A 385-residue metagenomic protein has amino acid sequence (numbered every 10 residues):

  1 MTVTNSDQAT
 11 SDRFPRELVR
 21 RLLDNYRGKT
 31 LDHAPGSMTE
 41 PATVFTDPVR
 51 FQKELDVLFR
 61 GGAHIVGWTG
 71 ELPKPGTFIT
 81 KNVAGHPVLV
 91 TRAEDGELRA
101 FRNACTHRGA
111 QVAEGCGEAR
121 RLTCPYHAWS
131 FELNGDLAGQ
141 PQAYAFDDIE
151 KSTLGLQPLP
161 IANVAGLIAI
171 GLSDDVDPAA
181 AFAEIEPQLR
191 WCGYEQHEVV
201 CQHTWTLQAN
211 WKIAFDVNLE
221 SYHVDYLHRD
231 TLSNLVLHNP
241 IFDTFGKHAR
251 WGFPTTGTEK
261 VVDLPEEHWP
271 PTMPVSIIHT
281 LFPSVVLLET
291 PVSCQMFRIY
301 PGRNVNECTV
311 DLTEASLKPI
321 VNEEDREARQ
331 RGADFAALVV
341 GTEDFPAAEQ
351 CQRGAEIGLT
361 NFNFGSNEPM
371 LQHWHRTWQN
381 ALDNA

Functional and structural regions predicted by a protein language model:
M1-L23: Generic start-of-chain signal for non-secretory N-termini
T2-Q8, R92, E97, N103 (+2 more regions): C-terminal catalytic domain of Rieske-type non-heme iron oxygenases
L22-P41: Short, contiguous pre-domain boundary segments
M38-V83: Non-catalytic accessory segments flanking enzyme active sites
F59-A63, A110, H223: Generic structural signal for secondary-structure transition and capping sites
R60-E71, Q140-A145, H279-P283: Short Pro/Gly-enriched beta-strand edge/turn motifs at strand-loop
V66-K74, E150-S152, P274-H279, T313: Short linear motifs in intrinsically disordered
E71-D174, A179-P187: Rieske [2Fe-2S] iron-sulfur-binding domain
